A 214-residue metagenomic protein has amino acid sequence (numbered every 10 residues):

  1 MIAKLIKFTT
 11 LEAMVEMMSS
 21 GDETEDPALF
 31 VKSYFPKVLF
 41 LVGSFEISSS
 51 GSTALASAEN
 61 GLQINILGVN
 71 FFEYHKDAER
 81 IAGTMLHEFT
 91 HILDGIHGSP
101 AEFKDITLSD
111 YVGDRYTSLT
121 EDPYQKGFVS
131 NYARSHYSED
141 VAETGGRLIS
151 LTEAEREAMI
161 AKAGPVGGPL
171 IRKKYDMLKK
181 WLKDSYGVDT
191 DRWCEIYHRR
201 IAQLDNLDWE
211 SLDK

Functional and structural regions predicted by a protein language model:
I2-G61: Auxiliary, metal-adjacent structural segments of Zn-dependent hydrolase domains
K4, H75-R80, T84, Y132-E139 (+1 more regions): Soluble non-cytosolic domains of exported or imported proteins
K4-F8, G83, H87, S130 (+2 more regions): Solvent-exposed, polar/charged alpha-helical surfaces in well-ordered, non-transmembrane soluble domains, broadly
K7, L11-V15, T90-G98, R147-A154 (+2 more regions): Sec-exported extracytoplasmic/periplasmic mature domains
G51, G68-K76, R80, G127-S135 (+1 more regions): Second-shell loop/turn segments in exported
E79-P100, A142: Active-site recognition of the HExxH zinc-binding catalytic motif
G98-A154: Post-HExxH zinc-binding segment in Zn-dependent metallohydrolases
T144-K214: Pan-zinc metallopeptidase signature
